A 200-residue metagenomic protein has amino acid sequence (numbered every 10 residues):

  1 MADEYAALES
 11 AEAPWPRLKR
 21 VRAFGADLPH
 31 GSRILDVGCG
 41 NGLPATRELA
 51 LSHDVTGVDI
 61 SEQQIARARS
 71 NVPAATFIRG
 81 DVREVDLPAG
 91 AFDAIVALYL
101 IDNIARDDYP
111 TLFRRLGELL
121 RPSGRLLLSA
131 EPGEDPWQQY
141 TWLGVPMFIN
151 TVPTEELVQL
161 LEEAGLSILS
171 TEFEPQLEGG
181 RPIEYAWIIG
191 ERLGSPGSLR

Functional and structural regions predicted by a protein language model:
M1-H30, E134: Conserved class I S-adenosyl-L-methionine
L35, G40-E84: Class I SAM-dependent methyltransferase SAM/SAH-binding core
V96: A conserved beta-strand element that flanks and buttresses the S-adenosyl-L-methionine
P110-P122: A short glycine-rich, Lys/Arg-flanked "PGG" loop and its adjoining helix->strand segment in the class I
S123-A130: Conserved beta-strand signature within the Rossmann-like core of class I S-adenosyl-L-methionine
E131-F148: Short, glycine-/aromatic-enriched active-site segment of Class I SAM-dependent methyltransferases
I149-G165: Short alpha-helix
L177-R200: Core SAM-dependent methyltransferase catalytic element
